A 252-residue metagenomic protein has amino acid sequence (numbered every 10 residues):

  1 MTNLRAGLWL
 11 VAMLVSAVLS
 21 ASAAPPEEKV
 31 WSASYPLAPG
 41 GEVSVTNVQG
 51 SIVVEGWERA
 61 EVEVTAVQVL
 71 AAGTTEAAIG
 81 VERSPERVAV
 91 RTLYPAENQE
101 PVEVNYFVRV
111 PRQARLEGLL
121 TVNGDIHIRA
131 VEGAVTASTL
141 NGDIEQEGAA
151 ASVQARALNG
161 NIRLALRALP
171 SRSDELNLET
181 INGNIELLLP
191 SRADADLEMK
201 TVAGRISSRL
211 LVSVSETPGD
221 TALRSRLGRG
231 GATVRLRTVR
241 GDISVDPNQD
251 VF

Functional and structural regions predicted by a protein language model:
M1-F252: Intrinsically disordered, low-complexity terminal regions
